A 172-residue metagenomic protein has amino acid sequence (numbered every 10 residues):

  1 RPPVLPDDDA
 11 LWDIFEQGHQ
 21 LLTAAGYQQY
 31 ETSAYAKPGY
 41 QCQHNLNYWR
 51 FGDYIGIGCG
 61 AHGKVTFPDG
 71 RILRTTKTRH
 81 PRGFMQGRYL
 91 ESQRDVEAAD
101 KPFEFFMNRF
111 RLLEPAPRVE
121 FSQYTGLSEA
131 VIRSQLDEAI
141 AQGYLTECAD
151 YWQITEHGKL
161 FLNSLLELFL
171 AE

Functional and structural regions predicted by a protein language model:
R1-T125: C-terminal scaffold of the Radical SAM
Q29, E129, T146-E147: Residue-level detector of short coil/turn "hinge" positions at structural boundaries
D100-M107, R133, K159, N163: Non-catalytic, well-ordered alpha-helical scaffold segments
G126-A141: Short amphipathic alpha-helical interaction segments
I140-D150: A short, conserved structural fragment
Y151-E156: Minor-groove-contacting beta-hairpin "wing" of winged helix-turn-helix DNA-binding domains
H157-E172: Short, amphipathic alpha-helical interaction segments positioned at domain boundaries
